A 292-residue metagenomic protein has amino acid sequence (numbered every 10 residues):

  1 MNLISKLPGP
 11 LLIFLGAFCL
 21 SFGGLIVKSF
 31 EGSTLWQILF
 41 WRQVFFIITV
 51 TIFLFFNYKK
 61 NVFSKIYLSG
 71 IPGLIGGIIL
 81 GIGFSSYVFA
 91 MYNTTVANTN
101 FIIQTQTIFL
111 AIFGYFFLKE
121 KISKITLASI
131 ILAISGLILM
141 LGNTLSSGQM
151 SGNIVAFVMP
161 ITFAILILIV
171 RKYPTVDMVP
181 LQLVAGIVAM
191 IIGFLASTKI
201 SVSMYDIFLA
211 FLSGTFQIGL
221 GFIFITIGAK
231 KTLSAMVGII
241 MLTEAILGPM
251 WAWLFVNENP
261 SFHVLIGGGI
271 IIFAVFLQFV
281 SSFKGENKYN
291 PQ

Functional and structural regions predicted by a protein language model:
M1-L39, I78, S86, L145-K172 (+1 more regions): Glycine-/small-residue-enriched transmembrane alpha-helix faces in small-molecule transporters and effluxers
N2-L3, Q43, G142, L242-Q292: C-terminal-most transmembrane helix of multi-pass membrane proteins
P8-G16, W41, K60-S86, M150-M159 (+4 more regions): Loop-to-transmembrane-helix transition segments
L11, T99-T105, V170-V188, I218-L254: Helix-helix packing/entry segments at the starts of transmembrane helices
S21, G77, G81-S85, T107-I112 (+6 more regions): Hydrophobic/small/kink-forming positions within alpha-helical transmembrane segments of polytopic membrane proteins
G32-I82, F109, T162-L166, L183-T198 (+1 more regions): Transmembrane alpha-helices of multi-pass small-molecule transport proteins
V50, I112-F113, I122-G142, P160-F163 (+2 more regions): Hydrophobic transmembrane alpha-helices of multi-pass small-molecule transport proteins
Q106-A128, I246-L265: C-terminal transmembrane-helix exit sites in multi-pass transporters
